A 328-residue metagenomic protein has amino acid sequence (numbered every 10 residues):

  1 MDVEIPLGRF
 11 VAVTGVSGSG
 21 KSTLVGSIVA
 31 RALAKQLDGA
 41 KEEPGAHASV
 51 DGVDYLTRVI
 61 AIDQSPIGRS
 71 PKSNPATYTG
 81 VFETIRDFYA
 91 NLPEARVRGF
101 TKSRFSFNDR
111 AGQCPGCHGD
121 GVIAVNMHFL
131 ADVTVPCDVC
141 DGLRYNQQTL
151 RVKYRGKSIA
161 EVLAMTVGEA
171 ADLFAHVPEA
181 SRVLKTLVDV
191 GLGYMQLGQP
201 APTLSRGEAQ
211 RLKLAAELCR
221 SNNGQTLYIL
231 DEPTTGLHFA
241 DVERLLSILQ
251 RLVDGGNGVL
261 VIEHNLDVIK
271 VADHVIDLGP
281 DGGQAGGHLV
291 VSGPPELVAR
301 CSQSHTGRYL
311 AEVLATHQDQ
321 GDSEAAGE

Functional and structural regions predicted by a protein language model:
M1-E328: Conserved phosphate-binding elements of NTP-dependent enzyme cores
